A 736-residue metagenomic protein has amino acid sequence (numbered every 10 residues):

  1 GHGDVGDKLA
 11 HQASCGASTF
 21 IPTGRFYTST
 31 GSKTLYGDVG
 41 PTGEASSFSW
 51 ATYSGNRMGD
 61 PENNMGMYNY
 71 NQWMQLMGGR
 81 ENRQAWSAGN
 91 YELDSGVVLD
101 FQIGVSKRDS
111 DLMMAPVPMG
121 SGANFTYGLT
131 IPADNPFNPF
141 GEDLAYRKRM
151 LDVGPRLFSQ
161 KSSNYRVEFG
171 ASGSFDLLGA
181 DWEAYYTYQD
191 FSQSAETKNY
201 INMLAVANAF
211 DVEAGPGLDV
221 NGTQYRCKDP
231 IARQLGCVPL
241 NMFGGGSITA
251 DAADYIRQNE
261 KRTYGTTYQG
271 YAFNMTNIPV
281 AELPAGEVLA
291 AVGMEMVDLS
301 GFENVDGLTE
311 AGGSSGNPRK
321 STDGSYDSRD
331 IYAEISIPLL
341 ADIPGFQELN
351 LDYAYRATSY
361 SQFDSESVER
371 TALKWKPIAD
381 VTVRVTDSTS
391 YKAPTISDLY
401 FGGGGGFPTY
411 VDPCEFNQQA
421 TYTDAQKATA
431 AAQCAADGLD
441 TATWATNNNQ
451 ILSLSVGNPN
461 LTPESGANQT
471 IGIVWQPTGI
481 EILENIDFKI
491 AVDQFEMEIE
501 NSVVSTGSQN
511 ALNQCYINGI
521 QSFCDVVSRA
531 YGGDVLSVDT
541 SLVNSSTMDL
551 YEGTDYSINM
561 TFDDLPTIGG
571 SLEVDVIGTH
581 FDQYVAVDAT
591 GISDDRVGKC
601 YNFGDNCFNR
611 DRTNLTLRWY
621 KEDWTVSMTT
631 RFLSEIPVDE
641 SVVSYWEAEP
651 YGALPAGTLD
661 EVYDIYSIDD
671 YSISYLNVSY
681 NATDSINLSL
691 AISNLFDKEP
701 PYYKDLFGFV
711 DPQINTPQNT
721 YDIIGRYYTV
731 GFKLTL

Functional and structural regions predicted by a protein language model:
G1-S163, V167, S174-F175, G179-W182 (+10 more regions): Surface-exposed beta-strand-turn/loop segments characteristic of Gram-negative outer-membrane beta-barrels
G79-R83, K161-Y165, T267-Q269, S325-I331 (+7 more regions): Residues that define the transmembrane beta-barrel architecture of outer-membrane proteins
L93-V97, F140, S174-W182, V280-V288 (+8 more regions): Short loop/turn motifs that connect adjacent beta-strands in outer-membrane beta-barrel proteins
V105-D109, F175, Y186-S194, M294-F302 (+13 more regions): Transmembrane beta-strands of outer-membrane beta-barrel pores
E196-K198, N202, R319-A420, A425 (+5 more regions): Structural signature of Gram-negative outer-membrane beta-barrels, strongest in the C-terminal barrel of TonB-dependent
L351, L483-V642: Gram-negative outer-membrane beta-barrel transporters
P394-I490, D539-T554, D563, C607-D611 (+2 more regions): Outer-membrane beta-barrel signature, preferentially recognizing the C-terminal barrel domain of Gram-negative
D582, T630-A648, S679-L736: C-terminal beta-signal and adjacent terminal beta-strands/loops of Gram-negative outer-membrane beta-barrel proteins
